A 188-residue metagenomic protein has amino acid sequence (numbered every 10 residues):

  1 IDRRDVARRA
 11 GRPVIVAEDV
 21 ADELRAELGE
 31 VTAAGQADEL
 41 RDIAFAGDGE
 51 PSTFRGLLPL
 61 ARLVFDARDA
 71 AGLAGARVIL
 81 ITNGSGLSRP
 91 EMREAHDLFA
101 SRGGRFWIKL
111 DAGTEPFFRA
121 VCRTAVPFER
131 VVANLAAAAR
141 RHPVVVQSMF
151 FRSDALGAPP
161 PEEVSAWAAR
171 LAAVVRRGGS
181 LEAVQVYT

Functional and structural regions predicted by a protein language model:
I1-D22: Canonical Radical SAM [4Fe-4S] cluster-binding loop centered on the CxxxCxxC motif and its immediate flanking residues
D2-R3, V186-T188: Short helix/strand-capping connector loops at secondary-structure junctions
D2-R8, R41-D42, V144-F150: A short small-residue
D2-V6, A26-A34, D66, A70: Short helix-loop boundary/capping segments at the starts of domains
E18-L24, T82-S85: Short coil-to-helix leader/linker segments, especially the first N-terminal amphipathic alpha-helix with its helix
A21-A44: Short Fe-S-cluster ligation motifs
F45-G49: Short, charge-patterned binding micro-sites
T53-Y187: Conserved AdoMet/S-adenosylmethionine-binding subsite of the radical SAM
